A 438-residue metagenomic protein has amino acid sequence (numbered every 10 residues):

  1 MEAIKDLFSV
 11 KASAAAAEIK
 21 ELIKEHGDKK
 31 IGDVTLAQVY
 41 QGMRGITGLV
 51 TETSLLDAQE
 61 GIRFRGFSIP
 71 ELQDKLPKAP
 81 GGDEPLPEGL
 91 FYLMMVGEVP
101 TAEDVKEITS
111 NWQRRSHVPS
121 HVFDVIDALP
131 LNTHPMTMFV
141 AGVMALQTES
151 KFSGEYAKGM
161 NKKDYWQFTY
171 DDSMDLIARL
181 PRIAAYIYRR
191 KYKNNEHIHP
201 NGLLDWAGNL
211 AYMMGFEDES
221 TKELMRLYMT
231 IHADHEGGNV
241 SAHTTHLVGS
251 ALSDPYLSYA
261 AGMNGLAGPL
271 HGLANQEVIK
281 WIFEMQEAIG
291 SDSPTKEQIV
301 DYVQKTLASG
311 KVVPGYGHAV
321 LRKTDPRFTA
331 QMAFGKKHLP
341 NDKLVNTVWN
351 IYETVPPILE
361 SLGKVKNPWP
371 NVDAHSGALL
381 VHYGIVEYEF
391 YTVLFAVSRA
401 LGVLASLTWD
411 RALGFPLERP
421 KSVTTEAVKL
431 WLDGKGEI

Functional and structural regions predicted by a protein language model:
M1-I438: Hydrophobic alpha-helical bundle cores within soluble ligand-binding/oligomerization subdomains
